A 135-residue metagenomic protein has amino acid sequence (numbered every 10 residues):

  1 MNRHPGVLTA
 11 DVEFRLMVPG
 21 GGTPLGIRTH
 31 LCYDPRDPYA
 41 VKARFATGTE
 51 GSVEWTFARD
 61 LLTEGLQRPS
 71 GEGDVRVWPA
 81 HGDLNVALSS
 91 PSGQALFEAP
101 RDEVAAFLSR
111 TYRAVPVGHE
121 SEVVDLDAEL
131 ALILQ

Functional and structural regions predicted by a protein language model:
M1-P38: Charge-rich, low-complexity N-terminal segments
G20-P24, R68-V77, D127-Q135: Protein-protein interaction regions
G22-G26, G48-E50, S92: Glycine-centered tight beta-turn/hairpin loop motif at sheet-sheet or coil-to-beta transitions
P38-G48: Short, hydrophobic/proline-enriched secondary-structure or compact coil segments at domain edges
R44, A87-S89, E98: Beta-strand residues in well-ordered beta-sheet regions across diverse protein folds
E50-P91: Short, internal acidic amphipathic alpha-helical interface segments that mediate docking to partner proteins
P91-Q135: Mixed-charge, glycine-accented linear interaction segment located at domain edges/termini
